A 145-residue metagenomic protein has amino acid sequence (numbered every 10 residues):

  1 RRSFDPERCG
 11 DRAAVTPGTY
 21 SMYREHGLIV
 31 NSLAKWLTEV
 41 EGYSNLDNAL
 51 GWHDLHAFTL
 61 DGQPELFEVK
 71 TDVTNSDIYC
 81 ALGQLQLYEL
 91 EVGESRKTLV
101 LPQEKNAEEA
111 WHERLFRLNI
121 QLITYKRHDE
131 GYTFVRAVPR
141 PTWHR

Functional and structural regions predicted by a protein language model:
R2-D47: Acidic-basic catalytic patches of nuclease active cores, encompassing PD-(D/E)XK and other metal-cofactor nuclease
L33, L55-A57, D61-T74: Conserved catalytic cores of phosphodiester-cleaving nucleases, focusing on short active-site segments
V40-D61, F116-L118: An acidic intrinsically disordered interaction segment
Q63-E65, V73-V92: Mg2+/Mn2+-dependent nuclease catalytic core
I78, E91-R127: Nucleic-acid nuclease catalytic cores
Q121-R145: Non-catalytic C-terminal interaction segments of nucleic acid-processing enzymes
